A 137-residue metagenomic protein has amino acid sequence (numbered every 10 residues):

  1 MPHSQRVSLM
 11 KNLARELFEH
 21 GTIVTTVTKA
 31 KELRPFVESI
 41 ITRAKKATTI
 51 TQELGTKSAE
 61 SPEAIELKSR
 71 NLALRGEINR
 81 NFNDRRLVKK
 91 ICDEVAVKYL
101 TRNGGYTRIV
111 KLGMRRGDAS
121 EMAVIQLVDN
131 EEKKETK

Functional and structural regions predicted by a protein language model:
S8, N12-K137: Structured, basic alpha/beta domains of bacterial-type, RNA-associated proteins
